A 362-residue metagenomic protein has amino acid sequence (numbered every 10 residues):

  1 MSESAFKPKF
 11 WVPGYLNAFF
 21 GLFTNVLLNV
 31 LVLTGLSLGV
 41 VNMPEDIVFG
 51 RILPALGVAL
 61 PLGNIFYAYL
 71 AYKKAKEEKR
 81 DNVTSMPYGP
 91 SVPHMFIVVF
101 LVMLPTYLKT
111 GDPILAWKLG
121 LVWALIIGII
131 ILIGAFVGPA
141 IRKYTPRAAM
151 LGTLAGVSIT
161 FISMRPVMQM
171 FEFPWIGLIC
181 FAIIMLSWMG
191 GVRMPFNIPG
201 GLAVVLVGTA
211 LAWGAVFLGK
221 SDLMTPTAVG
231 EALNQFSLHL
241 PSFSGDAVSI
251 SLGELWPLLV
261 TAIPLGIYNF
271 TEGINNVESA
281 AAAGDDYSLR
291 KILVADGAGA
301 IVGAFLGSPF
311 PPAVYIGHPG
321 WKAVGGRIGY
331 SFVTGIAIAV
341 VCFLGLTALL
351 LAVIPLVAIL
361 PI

Functional and structural regions predicted by a protein language model:
M1-L16, V216-G219, L223-A228: Cytosolic-side membrane-entry/anchor segment at the start of a transmembrane helix
S4-F181, H318-P361: Early transmembrane hairpin of solute transport permeases
P8, M43-D46, A71-D81, E254-I328: Membrane-embedded helical hairpins/re-entrant loop segments and their flanking transmembrane helices within multi-pass
F20-F23, L125, M170, P174 (+5 more regions): Hydrophobic alpha-helical transmembrane segments of multi-pass membrane proteins
V48-L53, P61-N64, Y69, Q169 (+1 more regions): Flexible hinge motifs at transmembrane-helix junctions and intramembrane kinks/re-entrant loops in multi-pass membrane
Y72-K76, P139-K143, R147, R193 (+3 more regions): Transmembrane helix-loop junctions in multipass membrane proteins, especially transporters and channels
V192, G307, G345-L346: Short helix-capping/hinge motifs at transmembrane helix termini and TM-loop junctions
